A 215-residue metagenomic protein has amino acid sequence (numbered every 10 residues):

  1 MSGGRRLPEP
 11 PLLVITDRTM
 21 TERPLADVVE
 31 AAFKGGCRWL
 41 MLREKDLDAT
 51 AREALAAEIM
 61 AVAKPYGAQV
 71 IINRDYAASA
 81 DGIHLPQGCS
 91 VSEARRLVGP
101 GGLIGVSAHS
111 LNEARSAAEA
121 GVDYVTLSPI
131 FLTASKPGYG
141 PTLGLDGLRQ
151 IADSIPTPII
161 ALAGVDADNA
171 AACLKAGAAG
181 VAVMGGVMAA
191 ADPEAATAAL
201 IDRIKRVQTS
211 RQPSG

Functional and structural regions predicted by a protein language model:
M1-H84, R96-D123, Q150, P156-I159 (+3 more regions): Conserved N-terminal beta1-alpha1 strand-loop-helix module at the mouth
L42, F131-P137: A short acidic, helix-capping loop that chelates divalent metal ions and anchors anionic groups
P86, D123-F131: Non-cysteine beta-strand/loop elements that form the S-adenosyl-L-methionine
C89-S90: Acidic/glycine-enriched connector segments
K136-G140, P193: Short, solvent-exposed loop/turn segments at secondary-structure boundaries
L143-R149: Short, glycine-/small-residue-rich phosphate/pyrophosphate-handling segment
